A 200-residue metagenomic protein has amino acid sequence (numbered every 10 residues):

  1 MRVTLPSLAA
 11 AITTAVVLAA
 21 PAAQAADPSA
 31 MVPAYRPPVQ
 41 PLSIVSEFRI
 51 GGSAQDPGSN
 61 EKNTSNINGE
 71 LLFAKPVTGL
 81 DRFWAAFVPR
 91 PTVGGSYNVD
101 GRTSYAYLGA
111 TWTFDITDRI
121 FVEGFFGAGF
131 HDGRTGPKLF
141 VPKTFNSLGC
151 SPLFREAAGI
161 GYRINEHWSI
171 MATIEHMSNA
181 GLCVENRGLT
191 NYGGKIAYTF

Functional and structural regions predicted by a protein language model:
M1-Q40: Cleavable N-terminal export/targeting peptides
I44, F87, R102, I116-D118 (+1 more regions): Short coil turns and loop connectors of transmembrane beta-barrels in diderm outer membranes and organellar homologs
F48-G52, P91-G95, V122-F126, E156-I160 (+2 more regions): Membrane-embedded beta-strand positions of outer-membrane beta-barrel proteins
Q55, E123-A157, G161: Outer-membrane beta-barrel translocator/channel fold
D56-T64, G95-A106, I116-D118, F130 (+1 more regions): Solvent-exposed loop/turn segments connecting transmembrane beta-strands in outer-membrane beta-barrel proteins
S65-G69, L189-F200: Outer-membrane beta-barrel "beta-signal"
L71-K75, W112-F114, Y162, H176 (+1 more regions): Residue-level signature of outer-membrane beta-barrel architecture
P76-D81, D118-V122, E166-I170: Repeated loop/turn-to-beta-strand initiation elements of outer-membrane beta-barrel proteins
